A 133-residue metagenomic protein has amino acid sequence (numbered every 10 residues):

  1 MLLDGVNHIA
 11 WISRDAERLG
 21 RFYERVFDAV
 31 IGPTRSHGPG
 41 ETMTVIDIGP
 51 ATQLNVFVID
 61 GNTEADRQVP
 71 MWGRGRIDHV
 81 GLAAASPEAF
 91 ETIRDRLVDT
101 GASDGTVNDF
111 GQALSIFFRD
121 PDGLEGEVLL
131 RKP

Functional and structural regions predicted by a protein language model:
M1-G20, I77-L82, P133: N-terminal beta-strand motif that seeds the catalytic metal site of vicinal oxygen chelate
M1-L2, E91-P133: Vicinal oxygen chelate
W11-L54, V58-I59: Core segments of cupin and vicinal oxygen chelate
R18, E88-T92: Short, conserved charged micro-motifs
G40, N62-Q68: A short, acidic/glycine-rich surface segment
G40, R76, Q112: Exposed loop/turn and edge beta-strand positions of beta-sandwich/beta-sheet ligand-binding modules
V58-G61, R131: Acetyl-CoA-dependent GNAT
